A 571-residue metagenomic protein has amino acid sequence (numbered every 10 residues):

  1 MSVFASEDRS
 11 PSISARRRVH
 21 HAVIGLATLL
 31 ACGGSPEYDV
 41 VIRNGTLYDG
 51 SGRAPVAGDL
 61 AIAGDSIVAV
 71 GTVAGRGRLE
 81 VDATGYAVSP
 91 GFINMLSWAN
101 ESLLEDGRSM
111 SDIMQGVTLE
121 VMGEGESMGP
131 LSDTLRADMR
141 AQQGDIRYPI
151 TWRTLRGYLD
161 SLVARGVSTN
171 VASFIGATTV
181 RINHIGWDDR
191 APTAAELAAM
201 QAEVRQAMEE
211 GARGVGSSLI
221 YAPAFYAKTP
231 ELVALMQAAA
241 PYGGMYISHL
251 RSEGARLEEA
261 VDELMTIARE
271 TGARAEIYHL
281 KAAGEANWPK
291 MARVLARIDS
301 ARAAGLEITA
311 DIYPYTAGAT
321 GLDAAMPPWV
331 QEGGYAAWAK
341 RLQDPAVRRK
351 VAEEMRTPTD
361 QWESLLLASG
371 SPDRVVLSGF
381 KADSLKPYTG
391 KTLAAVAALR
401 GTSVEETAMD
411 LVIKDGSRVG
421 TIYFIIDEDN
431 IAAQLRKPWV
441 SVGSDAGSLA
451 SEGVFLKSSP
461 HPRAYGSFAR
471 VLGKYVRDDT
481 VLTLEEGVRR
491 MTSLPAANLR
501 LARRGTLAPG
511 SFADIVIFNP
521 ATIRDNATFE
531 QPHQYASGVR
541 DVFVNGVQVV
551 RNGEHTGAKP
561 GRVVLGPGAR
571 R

Functional and structural regions predicted by a protein language model:
V3-V23: Bacterial N-terminal signal peptides that target proteins for export
L30-A31: C-terminal motif of bacterial Sec signal peptides marking the signal peptidase cleavage site
G34-Y38, L47-G91, D106, D525: Histidine-rich, glycine-flanked metal-binding segment
G45, D344, A433-W439, D445 (+2 more regions): C-terminal cap of metal-dependent C-N hydrolases
L47-D59, R418-I426, N430-I431, D479-R489 (+1 more regions): Acidic, glycine-enriched loop/beta-strand segments at the rims of small-molecule binding/catalytic pockets
Y86-V88, F92-I93, S97, L103-G214 (+2 more regions): Divalent-metal coordination cores built from histidine and acidic residues
L159-L162, V167-A194, A198-Y221, L232 (+4 more regions): Active-site neighborhoods of metal-dependent hydrolases
V233-G244, S248: Alpha-helix-loop-beta-strand connector modules within alpha/beta enzyme cores
